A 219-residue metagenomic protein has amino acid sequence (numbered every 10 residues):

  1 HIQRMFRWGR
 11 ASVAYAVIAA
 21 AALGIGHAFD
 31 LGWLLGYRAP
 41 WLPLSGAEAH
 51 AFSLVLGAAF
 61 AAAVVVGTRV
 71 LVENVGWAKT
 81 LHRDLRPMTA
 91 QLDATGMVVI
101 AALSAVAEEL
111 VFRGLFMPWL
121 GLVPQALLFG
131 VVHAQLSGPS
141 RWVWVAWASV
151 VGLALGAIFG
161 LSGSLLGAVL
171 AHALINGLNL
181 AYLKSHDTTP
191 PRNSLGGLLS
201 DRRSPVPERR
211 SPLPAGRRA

Functional and structural regions predicted by a protein language model:
H1-I25: Cytosolic-side membrane-entry/anchor segment at the start of a transmembrane helix
R4-R7, V66, L110: Short alpha-helical segments used as structural interaction elements across diverse proteins
M5-G9, A47, F52, F116 (+1 more regions): Membrane-water interface of alpha-helical transmembrane segments
G9-I18, L54-F60, W147: Hydrophobic H-region at the start of alpha-helical membrane spans
S12, Y37, S45, A146-V151: Short, isolated positions within intrinsically disordered regulatory regions of eukaryotic proteins
I18-A22, L56, F60-T68, E108 (+4 more regions): Alpha-helical transmembrane segments of multipass membrane proteins
I25-S104, M117, T189: Juxtamembrane helix-loop-helix connectors linking adjacent transmembrane helices in multi-pass membrane enzymes
W77, R86-D201, E208, P212-A219: Transmembrane helix-loop-helix hairpins at the membrane interface of multi-pass integral membrane proteins
